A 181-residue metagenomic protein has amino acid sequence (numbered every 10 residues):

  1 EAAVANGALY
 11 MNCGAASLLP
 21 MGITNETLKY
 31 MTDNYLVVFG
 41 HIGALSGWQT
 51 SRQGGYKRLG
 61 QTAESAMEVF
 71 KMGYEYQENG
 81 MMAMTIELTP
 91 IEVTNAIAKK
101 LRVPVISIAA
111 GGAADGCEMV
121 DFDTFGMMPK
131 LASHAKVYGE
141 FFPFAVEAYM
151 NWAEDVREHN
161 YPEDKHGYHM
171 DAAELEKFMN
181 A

Functional and structural regions predicted by a protein language model:
E1-A181: Alpha/beta enzyme core
